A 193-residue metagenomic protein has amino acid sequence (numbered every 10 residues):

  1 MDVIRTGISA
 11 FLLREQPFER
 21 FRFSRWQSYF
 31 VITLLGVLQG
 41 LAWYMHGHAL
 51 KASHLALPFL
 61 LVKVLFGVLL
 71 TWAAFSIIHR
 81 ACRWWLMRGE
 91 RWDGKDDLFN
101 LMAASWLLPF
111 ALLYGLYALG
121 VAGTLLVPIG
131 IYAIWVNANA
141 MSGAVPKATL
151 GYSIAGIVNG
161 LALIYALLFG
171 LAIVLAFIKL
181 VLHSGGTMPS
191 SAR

Functional and structural regions predicted by a protein language model:
M1-D96: Selected alpha-helical membrane-embedding segments in polytopic membrane proteins
R25-L38, L98-S105, G151-N159: Alpha-helical membrane-anchoring segments
Y44-A52, G115-A118, A172-L175: Juxtamembrane "helix-exit" motif on the non-cytosolic side of transmembrane helices
H54-L60, V121-I129: Non-cytosolic membrane-interface motifs at loop->transmembrane helix junctions
V62-L70, K95-L113, V158-L163: Transmembrane alpha-helical segments of multi-pass membrane proteins
A74-S76, L101-V121, F177-S184: C-terminal halves and exits of single transmembrane alpha-helices
L116, G123-R193: Terminal transmembrane helical module of multi-pass membrane proteins
